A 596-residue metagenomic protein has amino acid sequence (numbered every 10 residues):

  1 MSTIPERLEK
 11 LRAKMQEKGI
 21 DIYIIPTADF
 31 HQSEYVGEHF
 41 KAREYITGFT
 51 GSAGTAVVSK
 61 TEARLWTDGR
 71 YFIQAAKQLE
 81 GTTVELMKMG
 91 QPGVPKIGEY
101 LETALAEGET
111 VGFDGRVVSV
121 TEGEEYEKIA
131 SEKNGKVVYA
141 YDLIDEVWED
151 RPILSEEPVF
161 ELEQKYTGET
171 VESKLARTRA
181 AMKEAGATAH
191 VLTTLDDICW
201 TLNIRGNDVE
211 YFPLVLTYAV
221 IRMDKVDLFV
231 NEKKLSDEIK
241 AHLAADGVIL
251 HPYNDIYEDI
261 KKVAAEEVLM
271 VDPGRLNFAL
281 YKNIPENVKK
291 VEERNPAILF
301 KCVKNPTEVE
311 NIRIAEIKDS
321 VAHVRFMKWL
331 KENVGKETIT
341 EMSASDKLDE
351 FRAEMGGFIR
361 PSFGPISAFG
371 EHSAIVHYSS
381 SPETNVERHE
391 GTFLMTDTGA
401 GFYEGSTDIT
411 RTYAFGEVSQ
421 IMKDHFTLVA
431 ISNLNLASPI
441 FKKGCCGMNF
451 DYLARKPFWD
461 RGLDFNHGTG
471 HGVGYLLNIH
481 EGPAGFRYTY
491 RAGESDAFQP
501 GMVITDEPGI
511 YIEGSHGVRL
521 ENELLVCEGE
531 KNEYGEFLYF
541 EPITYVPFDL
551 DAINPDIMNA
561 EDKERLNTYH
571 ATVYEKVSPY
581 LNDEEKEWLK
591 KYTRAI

Functional and structural regions predicted by a protein language model:
M1-I596: Active-site neighborhoods and metal-handling regions in enzymes and metal-associated proteins
